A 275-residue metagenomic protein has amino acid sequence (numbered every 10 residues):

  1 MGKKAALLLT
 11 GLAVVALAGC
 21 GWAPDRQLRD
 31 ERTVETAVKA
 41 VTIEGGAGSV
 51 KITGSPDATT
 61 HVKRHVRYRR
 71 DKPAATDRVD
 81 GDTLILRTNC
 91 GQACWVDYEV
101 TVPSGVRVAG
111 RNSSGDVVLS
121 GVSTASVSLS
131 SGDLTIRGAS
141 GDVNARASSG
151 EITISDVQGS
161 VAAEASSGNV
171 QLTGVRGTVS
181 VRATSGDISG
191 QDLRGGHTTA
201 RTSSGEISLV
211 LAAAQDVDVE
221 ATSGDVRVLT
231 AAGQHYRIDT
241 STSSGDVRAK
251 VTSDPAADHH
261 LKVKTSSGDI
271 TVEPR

Functional and structural regions predicted by a protein language model:
G2-D71, N89-T101, V247-A257: Short acidic/polar N-terminal linker immediately downstream of export determinants
T10-V15, G19, I154, V161 (+2 more regions): Hydrophobic alpha-helical membrane segments, chiefly transmembrane helices and signal peptide h-regions, characterized
E31-V34, K72-R146, E151-S160, V170-L172 (+4 more regions): Right-handed parallel beta-helix
V41, R107-G110, V127, I136 (+3 more regions): All-beta strand scaffolds that present successive hydrophobic residues in beta-strands
V161, V170-R275: Short, surface-exposed interaction patches in beta-rich subdomains that mediate adhesion/assembly near membranes
